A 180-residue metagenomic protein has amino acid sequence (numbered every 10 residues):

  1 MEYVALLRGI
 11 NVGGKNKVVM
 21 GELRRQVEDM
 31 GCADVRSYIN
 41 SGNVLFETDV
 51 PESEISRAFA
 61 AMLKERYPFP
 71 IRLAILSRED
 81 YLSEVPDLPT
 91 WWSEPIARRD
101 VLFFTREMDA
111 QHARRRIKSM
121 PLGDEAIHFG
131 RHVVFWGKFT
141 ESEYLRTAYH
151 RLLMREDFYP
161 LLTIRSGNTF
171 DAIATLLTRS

Functional and structural regions predicted by a protein language model:
M1-S41, L45-S180: Surface-exposed, charge/polar-rich loops and edge strands
